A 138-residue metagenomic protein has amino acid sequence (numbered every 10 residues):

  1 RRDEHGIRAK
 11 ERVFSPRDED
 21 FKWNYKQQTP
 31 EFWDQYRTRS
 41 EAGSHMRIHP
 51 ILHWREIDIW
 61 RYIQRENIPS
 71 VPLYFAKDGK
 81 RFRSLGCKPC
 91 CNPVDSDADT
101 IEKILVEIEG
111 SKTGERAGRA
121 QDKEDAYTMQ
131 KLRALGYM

Functional and structural regions predicted by a protein language model:
R1-M138: Nucleotide-activated chemistry modules centered on ATP-dependent adenylation/adenylyltransferase
